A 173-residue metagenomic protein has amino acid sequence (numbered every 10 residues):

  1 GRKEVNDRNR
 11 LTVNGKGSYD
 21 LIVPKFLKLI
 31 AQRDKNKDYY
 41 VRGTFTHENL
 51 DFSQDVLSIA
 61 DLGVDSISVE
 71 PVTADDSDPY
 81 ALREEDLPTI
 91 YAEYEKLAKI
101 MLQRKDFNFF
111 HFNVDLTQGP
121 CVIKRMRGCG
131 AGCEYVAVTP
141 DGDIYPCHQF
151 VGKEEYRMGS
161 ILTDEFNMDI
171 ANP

Functional and structural regions predicted by a protein language model:
K3-E4, R8-G132, D141, R157: Radical SAM enzyme [4Fe-4S]-AdoMet core and its adjacent flexible, acidic and glycine-rich loops/tails across
M126, V151-P173: Membrane-interface junctions of multi-pass transporters
